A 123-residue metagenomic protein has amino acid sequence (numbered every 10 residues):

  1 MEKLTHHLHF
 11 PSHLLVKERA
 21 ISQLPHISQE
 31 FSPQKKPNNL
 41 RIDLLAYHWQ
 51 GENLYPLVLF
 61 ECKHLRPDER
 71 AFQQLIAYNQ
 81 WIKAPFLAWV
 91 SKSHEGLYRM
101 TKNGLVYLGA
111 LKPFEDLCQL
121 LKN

Functional and structural regions predicted by a protein language model:
M1-F86, S93-N123: A short, conserved, highly charged catalytic patch centered on acidic carboxylates
